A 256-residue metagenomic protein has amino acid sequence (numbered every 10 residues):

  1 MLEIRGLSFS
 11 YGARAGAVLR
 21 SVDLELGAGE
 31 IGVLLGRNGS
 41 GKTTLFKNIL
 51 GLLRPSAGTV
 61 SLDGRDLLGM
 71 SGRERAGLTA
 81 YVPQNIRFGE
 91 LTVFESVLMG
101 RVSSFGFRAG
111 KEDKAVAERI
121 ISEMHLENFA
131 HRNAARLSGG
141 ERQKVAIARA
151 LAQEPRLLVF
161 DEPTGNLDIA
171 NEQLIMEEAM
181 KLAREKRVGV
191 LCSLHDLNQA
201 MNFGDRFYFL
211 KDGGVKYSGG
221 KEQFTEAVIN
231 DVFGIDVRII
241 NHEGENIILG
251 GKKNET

Functional and structural regions predicted by a protein language model:
M1-I4, S8-S21, S71: A short, flexible loop at the N-terminus of ABC-type nucleotide-binding domains that lies
L35-R37: The feature captures the beta-strand-to-loop junction immediately N-terminal to the Walker
L50: Helix-to-loop junction immediately C-terminal to a conserved catalytic motif
G58-D66, R75: Conserved ABC transporter NBD signature motif
E112-F129: Conserved ABC ATPase "signature" region
N133-L137, E141: Conserved ABC ATPase signature
L158-E162: Catalytic Walker B motif of ABC-type/P-loop ATPase nucleotide-binding domains
